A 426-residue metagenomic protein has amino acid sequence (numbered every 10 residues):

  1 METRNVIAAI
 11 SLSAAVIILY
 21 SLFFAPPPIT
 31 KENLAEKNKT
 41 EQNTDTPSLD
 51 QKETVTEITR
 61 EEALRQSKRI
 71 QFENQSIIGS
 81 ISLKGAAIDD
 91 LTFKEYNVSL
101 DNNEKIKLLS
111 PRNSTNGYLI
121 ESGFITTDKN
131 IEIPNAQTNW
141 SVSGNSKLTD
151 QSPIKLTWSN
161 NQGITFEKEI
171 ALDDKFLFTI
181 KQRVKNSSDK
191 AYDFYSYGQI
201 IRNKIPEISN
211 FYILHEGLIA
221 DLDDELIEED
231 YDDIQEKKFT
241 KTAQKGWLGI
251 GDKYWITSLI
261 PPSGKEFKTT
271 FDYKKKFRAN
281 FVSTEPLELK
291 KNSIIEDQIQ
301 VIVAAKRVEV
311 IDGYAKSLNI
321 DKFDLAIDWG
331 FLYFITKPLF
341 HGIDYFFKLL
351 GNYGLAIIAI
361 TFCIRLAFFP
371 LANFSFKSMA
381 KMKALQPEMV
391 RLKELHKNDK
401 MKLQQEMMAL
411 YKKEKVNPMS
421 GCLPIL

Functional and structural regions predicted by a protein language model:
M1-S48, N160: Subset of Sec-pathway N-terminal targeting signals
T3-A8, F331, I335, G351-L355 (+3 more regions): Structural motif marking the loop-to-transmembrane transition
V16-I17, I364, F368: Alpha-helical transmembrane segments of multipass membrane proteins
T40-I70: Short, Gly/Pro- and small/polar-rich lid/capping loops
R69, E73-K322: Soluble non-transmembrane domains of integral membrane proteins
E132-P134, A304-A356: Interfacial loop/helix-cap signal at membrane boundaries in integral membrane proteins
N292, L366-L426: Membrane-interface amphipathic helices and adjacent TM-edge segments
